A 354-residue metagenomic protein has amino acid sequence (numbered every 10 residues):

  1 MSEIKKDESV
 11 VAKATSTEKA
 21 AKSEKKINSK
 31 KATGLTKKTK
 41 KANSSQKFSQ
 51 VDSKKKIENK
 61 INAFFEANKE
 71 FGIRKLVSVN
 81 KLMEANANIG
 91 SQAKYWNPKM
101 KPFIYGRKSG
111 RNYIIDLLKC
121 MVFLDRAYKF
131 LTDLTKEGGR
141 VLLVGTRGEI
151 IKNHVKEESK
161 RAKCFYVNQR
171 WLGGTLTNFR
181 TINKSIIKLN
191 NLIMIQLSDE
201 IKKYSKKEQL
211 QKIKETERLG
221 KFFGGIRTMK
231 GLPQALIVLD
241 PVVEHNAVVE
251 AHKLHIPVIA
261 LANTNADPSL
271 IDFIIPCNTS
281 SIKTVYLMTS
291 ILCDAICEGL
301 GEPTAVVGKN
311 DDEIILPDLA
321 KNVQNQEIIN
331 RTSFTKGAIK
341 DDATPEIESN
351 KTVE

Functional and structural regions predicted by a protein language model:
M1-K75, E302-E354: Intrinsically disordered, compositionally biased charged tails
I73-G110, L176-S198: Short, compositionally biased "basic patch" segments
N86, L143, L236, M288: Residue-level signature of catalytic and energy-coupling elements of molecular machines, predominantly ATP/GTP-dependent
A87, K119, T146-E149, Q169-T177 (+4 more regions): Short, ordered loop/turn segments at secondary-structure junctions
C120-G139, R218-F223: Phosphate-interacting basic helix/loop segments used at nucleotide- and nucleic-acid interfaces
N153-K212: Long, charge-dense
S198-N263: Extended, charged alpha-helical interaction scaffolds
N246-A305: Short glycine/threonine-rich loop/turn motifs
